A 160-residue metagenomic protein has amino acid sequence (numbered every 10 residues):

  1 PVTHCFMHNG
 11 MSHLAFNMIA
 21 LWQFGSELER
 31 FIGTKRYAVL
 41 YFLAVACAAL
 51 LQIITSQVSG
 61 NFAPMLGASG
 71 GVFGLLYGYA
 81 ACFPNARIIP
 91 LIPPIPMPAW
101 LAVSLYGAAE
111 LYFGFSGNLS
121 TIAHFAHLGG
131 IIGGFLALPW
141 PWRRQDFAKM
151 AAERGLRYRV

Functional and structural regions predicted by a protein language model:
P1-V160: A detector for small-residue-rich transmembrane helices and their helix-helix packing motifs
